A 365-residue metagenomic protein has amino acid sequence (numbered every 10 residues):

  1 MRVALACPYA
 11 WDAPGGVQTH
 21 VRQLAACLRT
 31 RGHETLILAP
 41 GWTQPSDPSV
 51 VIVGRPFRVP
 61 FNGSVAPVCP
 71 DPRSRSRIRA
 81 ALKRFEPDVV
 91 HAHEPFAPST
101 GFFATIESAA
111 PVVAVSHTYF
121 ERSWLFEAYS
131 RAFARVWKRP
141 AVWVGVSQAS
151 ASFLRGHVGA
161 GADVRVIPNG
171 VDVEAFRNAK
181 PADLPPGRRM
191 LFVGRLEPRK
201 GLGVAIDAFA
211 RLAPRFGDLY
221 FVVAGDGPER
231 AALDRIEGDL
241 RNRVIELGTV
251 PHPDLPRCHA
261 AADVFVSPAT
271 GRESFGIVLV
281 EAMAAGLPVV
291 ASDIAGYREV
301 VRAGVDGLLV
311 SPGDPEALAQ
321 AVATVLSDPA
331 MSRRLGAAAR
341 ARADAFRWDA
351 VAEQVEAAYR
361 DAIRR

Functional and structural regions predicted by a protein language model:
C7-P14, V21-R22, A26-R73, A81: N-terminal strand-loop element at the rim of the active site of nucleotide-sugar-dependent glycosyltransferases
G41, A149, G170: Carbohydrate-associated surface elements
L82, T249-V250, R257-A262, I277: Short alpha-helical donor nucleotide-sugar binding micro-motif in glycosyltransferases
A182-A210, V222: Conserved donor-binding/catalytic core segment of Leloir-type glycosyltransferases
L233-V250: Nucleotide-activated donor-binding/catalytic signature segment of Leloir-type glycosyltransferases, i.e., the conserved
A260-S274, L287: Acidic donor-binding loop of glycosyltransferase active sites
P288-A291, V301: Short hydrophobic beta-strand element within catalytic cores of glycosyltransferases and related nucleotide-activated
A303-G304, L308-P315, T324-P329: Conserved acidic donor-binding segment of nucleotide-sugar-dependent glycosyltransferases
